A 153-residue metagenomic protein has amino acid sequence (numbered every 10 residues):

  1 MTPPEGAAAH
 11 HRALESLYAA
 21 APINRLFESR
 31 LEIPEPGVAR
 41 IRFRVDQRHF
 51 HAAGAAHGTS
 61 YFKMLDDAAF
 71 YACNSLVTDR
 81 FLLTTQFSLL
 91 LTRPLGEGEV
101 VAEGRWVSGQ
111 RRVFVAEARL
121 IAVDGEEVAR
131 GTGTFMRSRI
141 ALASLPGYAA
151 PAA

Functional and structural regions predicted by a protein language model:
M1-A153: Terminal targeting signals and extreme-terminal segments of soluble enzymes
